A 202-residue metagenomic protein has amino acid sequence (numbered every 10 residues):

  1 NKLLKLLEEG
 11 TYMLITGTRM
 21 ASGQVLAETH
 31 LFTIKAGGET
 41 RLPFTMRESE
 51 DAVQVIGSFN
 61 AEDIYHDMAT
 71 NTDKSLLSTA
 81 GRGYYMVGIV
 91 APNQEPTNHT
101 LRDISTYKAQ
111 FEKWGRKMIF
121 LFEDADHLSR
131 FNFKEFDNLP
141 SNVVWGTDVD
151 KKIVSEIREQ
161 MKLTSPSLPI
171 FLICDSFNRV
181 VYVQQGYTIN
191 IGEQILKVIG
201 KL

Functional and structural regions predicted by a protein language model:
N1-S22: Short Pro-Gly-centered beta-turn/loop motif in secreted/extracellular proteins
K5-E9, V25, K35-G37, A80: Surface-exposed coil/turn segments at beta-strand junctions on protein surfaces, enriched
L14-T16, D63, I170-I173: Generic short beta-strand
T18-T45: Structured interaction patches on ligand/partner-binding surfaces of diverse proteins
L42-Q54: Conserved "repeat-terminator" motif of extracellular CCP/Sushi domains
F59-Y85, R102-T106, Q110: A short beta-strand-turn-helix
Y85, N93-P140, D150-R158: Structural microenvironment flanking redox-active thiols in thiol-disulfide oxidoreductases
L139, V149-V198: Thiol/disulfide oxidoreductase modules built on the thioredoxin-like
